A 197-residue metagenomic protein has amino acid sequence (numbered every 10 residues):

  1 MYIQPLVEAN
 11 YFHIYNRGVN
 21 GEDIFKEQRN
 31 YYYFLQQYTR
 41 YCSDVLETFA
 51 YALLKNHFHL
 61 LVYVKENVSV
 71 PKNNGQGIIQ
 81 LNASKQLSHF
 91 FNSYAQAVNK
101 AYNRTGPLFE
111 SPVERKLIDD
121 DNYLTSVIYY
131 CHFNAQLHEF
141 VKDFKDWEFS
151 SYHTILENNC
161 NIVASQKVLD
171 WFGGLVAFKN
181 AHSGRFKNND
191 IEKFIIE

Functional and structural regions predicted by a protein language model:
M1-F12, N16-K55, V64-E197: Short Pro-Cys-Gly-centered "Cys-loop" motif that presents a nucleophilic cysteine in a tight turn
L61: Conserved protein-kinase catalytic-loop segment immediately C-terminal to the catalytic Asp of the HRD motif
